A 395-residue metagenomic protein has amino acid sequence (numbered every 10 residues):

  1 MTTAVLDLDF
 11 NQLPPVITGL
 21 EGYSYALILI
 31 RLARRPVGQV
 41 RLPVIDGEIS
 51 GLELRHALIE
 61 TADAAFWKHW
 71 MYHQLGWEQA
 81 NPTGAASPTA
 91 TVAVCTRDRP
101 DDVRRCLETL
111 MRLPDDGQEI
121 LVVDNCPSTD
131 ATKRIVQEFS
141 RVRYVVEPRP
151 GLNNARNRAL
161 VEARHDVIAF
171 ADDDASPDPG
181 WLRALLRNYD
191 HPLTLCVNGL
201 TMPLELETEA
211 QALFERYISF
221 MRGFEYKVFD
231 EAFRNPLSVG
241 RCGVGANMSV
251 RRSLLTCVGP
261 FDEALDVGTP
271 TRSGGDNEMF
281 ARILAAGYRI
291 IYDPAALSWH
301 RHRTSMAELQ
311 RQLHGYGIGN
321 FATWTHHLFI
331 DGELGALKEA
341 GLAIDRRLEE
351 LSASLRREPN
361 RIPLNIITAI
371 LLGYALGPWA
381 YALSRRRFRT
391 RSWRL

Functional and structural regions predicted by a protein language model:
T2-S24, I28-A33, G38-Q39, V44-T109: N-proximal low-complexity "stem/linker" segments adjacent to membrane-targeting elements
E108-G117: Short, acidic, metal-binding catalytic loop of nucleotide-sugar glycosyltransferases
T109, D124-K133, A175: A conserved acidic beta->alpha catalytic loop
I168: Short aromatic/hydrophobic "clamp" motif used to bind/position activated sugar donors
G180-Y217: Conserved donor NDP-sugar-binding/catalytic core segment of glycosyltransferases
G199, I218-G240: Short, flexible, basic/aromatic active-site loop/helix in glycosyltransferases
C242-G259, A264-A296: A short, conserved alpha-helix in the catalytic core of glycosyltransferases
H314-I318, G332-L395: Non-catalytic, C-terminal membrane-associated alpha-helical segments of glycosyltransferases
